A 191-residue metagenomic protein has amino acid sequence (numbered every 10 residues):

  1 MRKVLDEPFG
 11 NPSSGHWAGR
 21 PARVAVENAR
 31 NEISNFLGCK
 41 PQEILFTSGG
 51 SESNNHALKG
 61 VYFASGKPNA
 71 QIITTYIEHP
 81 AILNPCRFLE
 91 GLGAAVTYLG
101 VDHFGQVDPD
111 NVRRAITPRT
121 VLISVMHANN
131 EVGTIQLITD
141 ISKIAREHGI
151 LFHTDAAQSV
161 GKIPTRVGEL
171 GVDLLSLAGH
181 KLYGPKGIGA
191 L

Functional and structural regions predicted by a protein language model:
M1-L191: Pyridoxal 5′-phosphate
